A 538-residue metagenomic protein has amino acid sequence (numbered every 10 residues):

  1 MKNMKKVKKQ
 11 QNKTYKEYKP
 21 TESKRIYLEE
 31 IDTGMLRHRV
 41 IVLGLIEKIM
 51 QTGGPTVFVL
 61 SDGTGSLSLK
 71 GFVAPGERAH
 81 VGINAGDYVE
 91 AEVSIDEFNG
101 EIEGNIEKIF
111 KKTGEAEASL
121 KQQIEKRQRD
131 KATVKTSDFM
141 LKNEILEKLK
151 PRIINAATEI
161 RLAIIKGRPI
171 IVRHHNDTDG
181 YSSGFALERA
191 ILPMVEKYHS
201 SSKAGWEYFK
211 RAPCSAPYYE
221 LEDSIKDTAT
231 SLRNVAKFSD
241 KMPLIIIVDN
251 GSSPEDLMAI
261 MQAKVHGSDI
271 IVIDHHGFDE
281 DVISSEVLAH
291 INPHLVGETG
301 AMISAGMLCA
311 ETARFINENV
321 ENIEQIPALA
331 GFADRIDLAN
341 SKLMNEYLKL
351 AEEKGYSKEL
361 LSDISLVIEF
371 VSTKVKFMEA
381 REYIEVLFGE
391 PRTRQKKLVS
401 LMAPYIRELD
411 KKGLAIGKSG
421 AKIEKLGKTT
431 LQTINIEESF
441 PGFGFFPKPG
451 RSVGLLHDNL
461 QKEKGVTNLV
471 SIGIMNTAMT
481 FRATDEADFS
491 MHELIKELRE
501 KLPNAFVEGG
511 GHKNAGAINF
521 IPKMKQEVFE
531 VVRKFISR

Functional and structural regions predicted by a protein language model:
K2-V42, F110-G114: OB-fold nucleic-acid-binding modules
M35, A74-E92: Short nucleic-acid-contacting surface segments enriched for D/E, G, S/T with interspersed K/R
L36-G53, V93: Structural detector for short beta-strands of small beta-barrel domains
K48-P75: OB-fold (S1/OB) nucleic-acid-binding surfaces
K70-F72, T178-D179, P193-I273, F278-D281 (+1 more regions): N-terminal small/polar loop signature for handling phosphorylated ligands or for N-terminal nucleophile
S94-Q123: OB-fold/S1-family single-stranded nucleic acid-binding modules
I165-V172, N176-T178, E280-P441, L456-D458 (+2 more regions): A structured phosphate/pyrophosphate-recognition subdomain
Q432-R538: Glycine-rich, acidic loop segments that terminate in or are immediately followed by a histidine
